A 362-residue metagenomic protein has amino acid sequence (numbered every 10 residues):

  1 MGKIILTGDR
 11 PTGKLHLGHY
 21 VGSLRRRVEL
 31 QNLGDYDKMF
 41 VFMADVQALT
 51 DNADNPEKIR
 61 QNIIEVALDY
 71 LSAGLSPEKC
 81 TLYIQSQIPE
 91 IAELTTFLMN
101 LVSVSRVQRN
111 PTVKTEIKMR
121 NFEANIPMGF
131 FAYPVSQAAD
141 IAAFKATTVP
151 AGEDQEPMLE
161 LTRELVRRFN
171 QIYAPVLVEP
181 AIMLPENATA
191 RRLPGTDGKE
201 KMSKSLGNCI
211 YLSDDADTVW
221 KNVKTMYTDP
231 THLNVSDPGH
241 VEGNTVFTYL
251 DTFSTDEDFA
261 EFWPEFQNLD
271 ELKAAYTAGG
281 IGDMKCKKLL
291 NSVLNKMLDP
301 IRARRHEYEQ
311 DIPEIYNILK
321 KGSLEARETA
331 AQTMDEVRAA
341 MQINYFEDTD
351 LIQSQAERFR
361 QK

Functional and structural regions predicted by a protein language model:
M1-K3, F346-E347: Extreme N-terminus of proteins, especially the signal/transit-peptide cleavage junction and the first residues
G2-A139, K296, H306: N-terminal Rossmann-like or analogous alpha/beta NTP/dinucleotide-binding catalytic cores that position adenine
T7-D9, I84, K145, G195 (+2 more regions): Pocket-edge structural micro-motifs
R10, Q47-A48, F144-V149, G207 (+1 more regions): A broad detector of the eukaryotic-type serine/threonine protein kinase catalytic domain
L15-L24, M39-F40, D45, N55-I59 (+7 more regions): Structured ligand/cofactor/substrate-binding pocket environments in proteins
R109-T112, A146, A174, S205: A short secondary-structure junction signal
R163-K362: Conserved nucleotide- and phosphate/pyrophosphate-binding catalytic cores in adenylate/nucleotidyl-handling enzymes
